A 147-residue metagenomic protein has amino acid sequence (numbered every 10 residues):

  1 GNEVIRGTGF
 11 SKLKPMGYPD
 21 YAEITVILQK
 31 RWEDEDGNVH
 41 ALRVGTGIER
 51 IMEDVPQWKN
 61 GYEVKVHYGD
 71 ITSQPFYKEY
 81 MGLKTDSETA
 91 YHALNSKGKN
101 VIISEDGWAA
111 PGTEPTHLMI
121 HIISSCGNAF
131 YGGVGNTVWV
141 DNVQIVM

Functional and structural regions predicted by a protein language model:
G1-E3, E114-P115: Extended extracellular/luminal ectodomain segments enriched in beta-structured repeat modules
N2-I24: Short coil-to-beta strand junction motifs in C2/discoidin
I5-F10, N100-S104, G127: Short amphipathic alpha-helical surface micro-motifs
M16-D20, Q29-T113, G133: Extracellular carbohydrate recognition and processing domains and analogous Trp-centered ligand-binding platforms
I24, L118-I120, D141: Hydrophobic residues positioned within well-ordered beta-strands of beta-sheet architectures
I27-R31, I123-S125: Short glycine-rich beta-strand segments
A110-I123: Noncatalytic modules at the cell exterior or secretory-pathway interfaces, chiefly beta-strand-rich lectin/adhesion
G112, C126-M147: Extracellular carbohydrate recognition
